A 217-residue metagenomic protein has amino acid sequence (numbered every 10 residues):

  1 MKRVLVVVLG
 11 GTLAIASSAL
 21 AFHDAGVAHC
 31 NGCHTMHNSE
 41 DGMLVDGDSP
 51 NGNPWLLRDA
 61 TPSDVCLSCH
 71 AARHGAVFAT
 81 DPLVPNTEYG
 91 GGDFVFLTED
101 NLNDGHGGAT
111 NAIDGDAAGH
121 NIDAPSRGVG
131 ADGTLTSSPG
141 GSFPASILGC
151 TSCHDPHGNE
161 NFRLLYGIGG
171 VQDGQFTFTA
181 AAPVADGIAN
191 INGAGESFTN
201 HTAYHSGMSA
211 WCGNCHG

Functional and structural regions predicted by a protein language model:
M1-V4: Positively charged n-region of N-terminal signal peptides that target proteins for export
V6-A14: Hydrophobic helical h-region of N-terminal Sec-dependent signal peptides in bacterial secretory/periplasmic proteins
A16-S18: N-terminal signal peptide c-region/cleavage motif recognized by signal peptidases
L20-G217: A motif-centric signal for short, conserved binding hotspots located in accessible loops or intrinsically disordered
